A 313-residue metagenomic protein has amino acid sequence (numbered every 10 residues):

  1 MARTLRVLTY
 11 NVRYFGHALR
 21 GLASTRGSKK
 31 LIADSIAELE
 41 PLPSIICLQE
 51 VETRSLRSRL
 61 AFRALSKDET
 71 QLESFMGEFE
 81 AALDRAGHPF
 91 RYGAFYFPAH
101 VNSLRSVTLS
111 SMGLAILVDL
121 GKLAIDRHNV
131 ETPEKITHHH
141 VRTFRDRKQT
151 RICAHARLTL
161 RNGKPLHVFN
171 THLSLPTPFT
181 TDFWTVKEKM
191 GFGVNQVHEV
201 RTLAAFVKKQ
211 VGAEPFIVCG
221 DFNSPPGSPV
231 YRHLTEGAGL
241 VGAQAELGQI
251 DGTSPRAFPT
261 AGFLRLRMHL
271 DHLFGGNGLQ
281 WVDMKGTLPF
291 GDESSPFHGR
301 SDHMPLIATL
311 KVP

Functional and structural regions predicted by a protein language model:
M1-L8, L114-D126, H140-V141, K148-D182 (+1 more regions): Beta-strand-turn-beta hairpins that frame and shape the catalytic cleft of phosphate-ester-processing enzymes
M1-S111, L166, V197-V200, P313: N-terminal, active-site-proximal structural segment of metallo-dependent hydrolase catalytic domains
R6-V12, I32-A64, L117, H155-L158 (+4 more regions): Active-site beta-strand/loop signature of hydrolases that rely on acidic residues for catalysis
V12-F15, V51-R54, A99-N102, L120-L123 (+6 more regions): Short, solvent-exposed loop/turn segments at secondary-structure junctions
F15-A18, R54-S58, N102-G113, I125-D126 (+5 more regions): Short catalytic/ligand-binding loop motif for oxyanion handling, primarily in non-cytosolic enzymes, centered on
F95-A99, T132-V141, T253-A257, T287-D292: Short Pro/Gly-enriched beta-strand edge/turn motifs at strand-loop
K122-R127, K208-I217, N223-P313: Metal-dependent phosphoester-hydrolase catalytic domains
P176-H198: A solvent-exposed, charged loop/short amphipathic helix patch at secondary-structure junctions
